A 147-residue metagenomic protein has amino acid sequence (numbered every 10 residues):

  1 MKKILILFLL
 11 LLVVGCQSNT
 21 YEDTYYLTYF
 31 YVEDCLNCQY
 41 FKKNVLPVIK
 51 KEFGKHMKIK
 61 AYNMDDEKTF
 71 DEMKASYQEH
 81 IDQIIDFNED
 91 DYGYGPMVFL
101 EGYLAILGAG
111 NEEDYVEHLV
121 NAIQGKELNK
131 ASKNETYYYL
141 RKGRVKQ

Functional and structural regions predicted by a protein language model:
M1-I4: Positively charged n-region of N-terminal signal peptides that target proteins for export
L12-G15: C-terminal motif of bacterial Sec signal peptides marking the signal peptidase cleavage site
T20-C35: Short active-site neighborhood of thiol/selenol oxidoreductases, capturing the structured segment around
E33-Y40, M97: C-type cytochrome heme c attachment motif
Q39-F53: Typically the conserved alpha-helix immediately C-terminal to a functionally engaged Cys/Sec in thioredoxin-like
G54-A75: Thiol-based oxidoreductase modules, predominantly thioredoxin-like and allied folds used for disulfide exchange
K74-D86: N-terminal post-signal-peptidase region of extra-cytosolic proteins
D91-R144: Non-catalytic, surface beta->alpha helical segment in thiol-disulfide oxidoreductase systems
